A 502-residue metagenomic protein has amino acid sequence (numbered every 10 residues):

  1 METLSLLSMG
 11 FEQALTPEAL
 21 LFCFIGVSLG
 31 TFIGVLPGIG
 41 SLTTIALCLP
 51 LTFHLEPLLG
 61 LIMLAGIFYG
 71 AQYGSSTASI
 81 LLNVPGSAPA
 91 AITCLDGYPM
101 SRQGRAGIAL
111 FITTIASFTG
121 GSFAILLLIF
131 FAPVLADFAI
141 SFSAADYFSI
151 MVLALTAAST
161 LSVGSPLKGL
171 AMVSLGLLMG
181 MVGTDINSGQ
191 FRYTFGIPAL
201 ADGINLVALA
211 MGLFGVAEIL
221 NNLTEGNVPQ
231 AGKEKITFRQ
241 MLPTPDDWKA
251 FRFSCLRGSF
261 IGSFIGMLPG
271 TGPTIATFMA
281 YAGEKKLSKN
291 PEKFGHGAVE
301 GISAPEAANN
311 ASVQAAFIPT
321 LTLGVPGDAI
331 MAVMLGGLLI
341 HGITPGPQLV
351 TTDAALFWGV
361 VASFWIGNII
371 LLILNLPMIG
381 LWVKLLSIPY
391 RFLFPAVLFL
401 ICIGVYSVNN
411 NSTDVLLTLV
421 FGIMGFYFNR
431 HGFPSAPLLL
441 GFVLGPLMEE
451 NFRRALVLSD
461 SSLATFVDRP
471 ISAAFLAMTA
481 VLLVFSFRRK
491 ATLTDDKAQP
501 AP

Functional and structural regions predicted by a protein language model:
M1-G60, P133, I140, F191-A298 (+4 more regions): Helix-loop-helix hairpins and the membrane-proximal interhelical loops of multi-pass alpha-helical transport proteins
M1-L64, Q103-I112, S117, G121-A132 (+8 more regions): N-terminal alpha-helical transmembrane segments of multi-pass membrane transport and channel/translocase proteins
V27-S41, G70-N83, A158-V163, S259-P269 (+3 more regions): Transmembrane alpha-helix interface/packing and boundary motifs in multi-pass membrane proteins, characterized by
I33-L42, I80-A90, F123-L127, I265-T274 (+4 more regions): Short helix-coil transition sites and intra-membrane helix breaks within transmembrane domains of multi-pass
S41-P50, L64, S79-P99, F130 (+6 more regions): Re-entrant/interfacial helical elements at transmembrane boundaries that shape and gate the permeation pathway
L58-I62, P99-A116, K289-G301, A329-A332 (+1 more regions): Membrane-interface alpha-helices at helix entry/exit sites of multi-pass transporters
F68-S79, G86, A298-L323, G327 (+1 more regions): A structural-propensity feature for long, helix-poor, extended segments
F111-N227, I340-A491: Membrane-embedded alpha-helical modules
